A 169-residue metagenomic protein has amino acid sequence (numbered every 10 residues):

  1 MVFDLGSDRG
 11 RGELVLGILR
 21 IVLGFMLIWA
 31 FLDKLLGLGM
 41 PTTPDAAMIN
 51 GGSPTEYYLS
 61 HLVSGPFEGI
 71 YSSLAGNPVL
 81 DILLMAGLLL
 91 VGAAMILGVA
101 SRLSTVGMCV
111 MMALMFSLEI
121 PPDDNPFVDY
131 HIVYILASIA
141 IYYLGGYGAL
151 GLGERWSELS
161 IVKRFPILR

Functional and structural regions predicted by a protein language model:
M1-H61, F67-L90, L97-R169: Extended, low-polarity transmembrane helix blocks
